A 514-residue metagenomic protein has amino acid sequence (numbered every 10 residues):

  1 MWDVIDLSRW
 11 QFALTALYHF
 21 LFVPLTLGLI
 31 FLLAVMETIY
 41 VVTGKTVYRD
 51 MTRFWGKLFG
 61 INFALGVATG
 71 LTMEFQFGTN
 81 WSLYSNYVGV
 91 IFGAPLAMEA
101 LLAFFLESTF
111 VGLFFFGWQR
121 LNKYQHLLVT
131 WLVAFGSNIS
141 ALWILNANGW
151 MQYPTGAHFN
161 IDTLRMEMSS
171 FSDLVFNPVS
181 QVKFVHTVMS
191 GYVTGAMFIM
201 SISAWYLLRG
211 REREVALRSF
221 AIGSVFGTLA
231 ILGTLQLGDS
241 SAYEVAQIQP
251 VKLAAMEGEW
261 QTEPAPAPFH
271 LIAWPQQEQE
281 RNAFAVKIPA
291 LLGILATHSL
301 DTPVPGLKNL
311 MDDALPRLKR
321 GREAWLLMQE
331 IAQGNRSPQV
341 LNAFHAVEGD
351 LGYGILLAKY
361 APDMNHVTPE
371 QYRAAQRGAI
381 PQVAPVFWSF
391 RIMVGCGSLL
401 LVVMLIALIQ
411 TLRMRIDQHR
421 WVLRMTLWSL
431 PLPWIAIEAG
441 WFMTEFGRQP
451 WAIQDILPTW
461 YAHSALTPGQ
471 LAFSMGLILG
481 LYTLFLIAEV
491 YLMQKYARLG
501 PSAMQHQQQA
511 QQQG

Functional and structural regions predicted by a protein language model:
M1-L17, G44-M51, F75-A97, G149-V185 (+5 more regions): Membrane-interface interhelical loops and short amphipathic "cap" helices that link adjacent transmembrane segments
V23-L32, L102-F110, G191-S201, I392-L408 (+1 more regions): Hydrophobic alpha-helical transmembrane segments
T43-I61, Y87-G93, A97, G117-F135 (+2 more regions): Membrane-interfacial loop-to-helix junctions in multi-pass inner-membrane proteins
G60-A68, W131-M151, G227-G238, H345 (+1 more regions): Hydrophobic alpha-helical membrane-insertion segments
N62-L132, G149, F446-Q449: Membrane-interface helix-loop-helix modules in multi-pass inner-membrane proteins
G112-L121, Q125-W131, L142-M151, V175-K252: Internal alpha-helical transmembrane segments
W143, A147, L229-A332, R336: Aromatic-rich transmembrane-lumenal/periplasmic boundary elements in polytopic membrane proteins
G378-W441, G469-Y496: C-terminal substrate/ligand-recognition segments
